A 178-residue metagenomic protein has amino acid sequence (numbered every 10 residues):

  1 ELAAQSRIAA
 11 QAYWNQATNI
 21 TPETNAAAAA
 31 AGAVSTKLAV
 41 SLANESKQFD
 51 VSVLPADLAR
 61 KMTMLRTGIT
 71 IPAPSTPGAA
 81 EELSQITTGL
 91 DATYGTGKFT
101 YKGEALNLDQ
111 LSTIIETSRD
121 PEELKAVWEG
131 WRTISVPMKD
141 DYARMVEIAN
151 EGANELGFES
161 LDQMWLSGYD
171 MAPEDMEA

Functional and structural regions predicted by a protein language model:
E1-D140, R144: N-terminal helix-rich structural modules
E104-T113, T117, E129, A143-A178: Active-site-proximal, well-structured secondary-structure segments within enzyme catalytic domains
